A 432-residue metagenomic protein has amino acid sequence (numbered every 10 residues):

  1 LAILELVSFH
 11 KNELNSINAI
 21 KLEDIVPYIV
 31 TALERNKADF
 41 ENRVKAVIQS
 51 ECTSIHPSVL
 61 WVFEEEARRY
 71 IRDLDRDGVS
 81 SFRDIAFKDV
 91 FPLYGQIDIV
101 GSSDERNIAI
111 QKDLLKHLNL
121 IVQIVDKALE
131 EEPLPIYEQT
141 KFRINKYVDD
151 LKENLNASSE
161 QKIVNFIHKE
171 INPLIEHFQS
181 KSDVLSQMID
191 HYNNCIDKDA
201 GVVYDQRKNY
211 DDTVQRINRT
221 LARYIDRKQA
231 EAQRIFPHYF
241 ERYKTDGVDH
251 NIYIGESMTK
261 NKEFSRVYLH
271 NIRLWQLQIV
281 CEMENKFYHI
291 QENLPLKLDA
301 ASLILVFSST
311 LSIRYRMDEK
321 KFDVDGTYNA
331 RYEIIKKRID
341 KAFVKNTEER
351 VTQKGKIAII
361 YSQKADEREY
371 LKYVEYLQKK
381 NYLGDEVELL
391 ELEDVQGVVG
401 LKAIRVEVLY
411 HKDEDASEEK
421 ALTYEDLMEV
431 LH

Functional and structural regions predicted by a protein language model:
A2-E13: Short beta-strand-to-loop transition segments that serve as allosteric relay/switch motifs in sensory/regulatory domains
E13-V44: Amphipathic alpha-helical "output/dimerization" segments
E23, V30, F91-Y94, V122 (+1 more regions): Residue-level recognition of well-ordered secondary-structure positions
R35-E130, L134, F142-K146, G201-Y204 (+2 more regions): Signal-transducing coiled-coil/dimerization helices and immediately adjacent hinge/linker segments that couple sensory
Q96-F236: Charged, long alpha-helical assembly modules
L185-H432: Charge-dense, extended regions
